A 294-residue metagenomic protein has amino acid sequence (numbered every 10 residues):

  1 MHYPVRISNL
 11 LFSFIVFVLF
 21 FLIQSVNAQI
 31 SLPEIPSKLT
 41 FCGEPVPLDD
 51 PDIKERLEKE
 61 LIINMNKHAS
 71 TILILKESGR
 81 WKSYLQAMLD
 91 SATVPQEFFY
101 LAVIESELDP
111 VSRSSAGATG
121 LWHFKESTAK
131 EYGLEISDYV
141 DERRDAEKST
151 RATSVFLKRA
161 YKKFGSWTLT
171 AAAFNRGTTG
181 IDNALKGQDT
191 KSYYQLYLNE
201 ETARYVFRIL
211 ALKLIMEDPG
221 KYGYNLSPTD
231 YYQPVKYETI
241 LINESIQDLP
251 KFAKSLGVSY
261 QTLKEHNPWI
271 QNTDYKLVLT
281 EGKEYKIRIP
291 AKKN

Functional and structural regions predicted by a protein language model:
H2-Y3, I7-N9, F20-T93: An acidic, Gly/Ser/Thr/Pro-rich helix-cap/linker signature
K67, T71-K82, S91-V94, S114-W122 (+5 more regions): Solvent-exposed, acidic/flexible segments
V94-V111, T170-R176, K213, L263-H266: Short, functionally critical alpha-helical segments immediately adjacent to catalytic or ligand/cofactor-binding
A116-D138, T150-A152, L157, I181-A184: Substrate-binding/active-site groove segments that recognize and process beta-1,4-linked N-acetyl-hexosamine
L157-A184: Catalytic and binding regions of secreted/periplasmic enzymes and modules that target cell-wall glycans
E200-G223: Catalytic cores of secreted or luminal carbohydrate-active enzymes
P228-G257: Primarily a LysM-type cell-wall glycan-binding module
H266-N294: Extracellular LysM carbohydrate-binding repeats and other cell-envelope/extracellular binding modules
